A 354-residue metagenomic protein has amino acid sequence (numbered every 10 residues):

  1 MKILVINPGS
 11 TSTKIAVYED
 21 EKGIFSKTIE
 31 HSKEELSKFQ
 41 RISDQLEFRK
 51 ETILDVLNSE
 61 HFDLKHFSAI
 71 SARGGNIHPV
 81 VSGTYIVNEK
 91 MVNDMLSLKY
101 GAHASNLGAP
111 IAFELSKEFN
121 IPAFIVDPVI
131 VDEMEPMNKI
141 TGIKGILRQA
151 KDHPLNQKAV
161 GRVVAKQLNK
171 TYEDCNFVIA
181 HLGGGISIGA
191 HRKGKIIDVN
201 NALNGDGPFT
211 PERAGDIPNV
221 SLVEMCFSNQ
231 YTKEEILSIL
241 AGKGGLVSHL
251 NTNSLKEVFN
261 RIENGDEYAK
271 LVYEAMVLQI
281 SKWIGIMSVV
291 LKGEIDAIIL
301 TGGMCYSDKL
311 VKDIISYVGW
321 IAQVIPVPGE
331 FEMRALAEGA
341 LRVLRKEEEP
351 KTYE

Functional and structural regions predicted by a protein language model:
I3-D44: Short glycine-rich, Thr/Ser-proximal phosphate-binding strand/loop in the N-terminal lobe of ATP-dependent enzymes
K27-K65, E89-M91, M95-Y100: N-terminal phosphate-binding loop and adjacent alpha-helix
D55-S68, Q167-T171, I284-D296: Phosphate/pyrophosphate-binding loops at sites that engage ATP/ADP/AMP, CoA/4′-phosphopantetheine, polyphosphate
L57-A104, P122, I130-T141: Short beta-strand-loop/turn "lid" adjacent to the catalytic site in phosphate-handling enzymes
L107-E114, I125, I140-N176, G184-G185 (+3 more regions): Glycine-rich phosphate-binding loop plus the immediately following alpha-helix
S238-K292: Adenine-nucleotide phosphate-binding core of ATP-dependent small-molecule kinases
I295-I314: Glycine-rich phosphate-binding loops at beta-strand->alpha-helix junctions
C305-Y306, I325-E354: Glycine-rich phosphate-binding/hydrolytic loop that grips phosphoryl groups
